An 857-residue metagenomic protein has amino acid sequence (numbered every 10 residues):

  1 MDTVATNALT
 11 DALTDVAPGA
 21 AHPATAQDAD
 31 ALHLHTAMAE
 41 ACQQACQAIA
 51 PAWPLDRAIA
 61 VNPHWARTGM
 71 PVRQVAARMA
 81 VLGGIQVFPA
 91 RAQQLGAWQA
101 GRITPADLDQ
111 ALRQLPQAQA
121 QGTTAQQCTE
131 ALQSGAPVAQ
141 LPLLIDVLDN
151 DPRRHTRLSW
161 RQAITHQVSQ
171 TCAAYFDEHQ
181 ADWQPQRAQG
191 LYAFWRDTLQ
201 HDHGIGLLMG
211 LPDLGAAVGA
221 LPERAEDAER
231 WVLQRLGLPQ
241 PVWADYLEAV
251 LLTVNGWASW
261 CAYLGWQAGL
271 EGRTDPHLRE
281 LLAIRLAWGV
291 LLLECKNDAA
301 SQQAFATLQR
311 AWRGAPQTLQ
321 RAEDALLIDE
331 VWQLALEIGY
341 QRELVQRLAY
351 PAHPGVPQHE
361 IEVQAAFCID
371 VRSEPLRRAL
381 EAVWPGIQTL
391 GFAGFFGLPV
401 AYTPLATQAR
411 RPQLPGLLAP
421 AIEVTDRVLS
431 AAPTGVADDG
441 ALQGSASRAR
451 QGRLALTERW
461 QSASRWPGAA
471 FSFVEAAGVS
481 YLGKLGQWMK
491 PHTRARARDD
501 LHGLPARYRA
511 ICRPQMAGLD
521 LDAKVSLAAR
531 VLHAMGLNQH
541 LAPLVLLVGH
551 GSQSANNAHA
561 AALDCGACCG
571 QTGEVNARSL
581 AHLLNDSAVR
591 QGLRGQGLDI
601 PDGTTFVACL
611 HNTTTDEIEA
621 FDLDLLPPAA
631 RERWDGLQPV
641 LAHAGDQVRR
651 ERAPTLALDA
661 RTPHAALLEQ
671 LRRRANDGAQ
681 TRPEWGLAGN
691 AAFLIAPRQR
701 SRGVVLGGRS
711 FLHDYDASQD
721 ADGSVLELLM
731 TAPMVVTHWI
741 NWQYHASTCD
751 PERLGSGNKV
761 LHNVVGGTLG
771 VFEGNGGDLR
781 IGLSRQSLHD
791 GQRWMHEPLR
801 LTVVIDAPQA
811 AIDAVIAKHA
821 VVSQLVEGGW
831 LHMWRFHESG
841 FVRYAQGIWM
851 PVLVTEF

Functional and structural regions predicted by a protein language model:
V4-V16: Compositionally biased, intrinsically disordered low-complexity segments enriched for polar/charged residues
V16-D439, Q443-A446: Long, charge-dense tracts
A21-A220, S259, A630-F857: Long, compositionally biased intrinsically disordered regions
Y350-V356, V531-G536, P543, N676-P683 (+1 more regions): Generic recognition of flexible, low-complexity loop/linker segments
V371-S373, Y402, G551-Q553, R698-S701 (+1 more regions): Short, glycine-/Ser/Thr-/acidic-enriched flexible segments
I387-G435, G503-L544, G549-W634, L706 (+1 more regions): Catalytic or ion-translocation cores adjacent to nucleophile or general acid/base/metal-coordination motifs in diverse
V428-L456, V589-D624, M734-G782: Conserved catalytic alpha/beta cores of large enzymes that bind or transform nucleotide phosphates and polynucleotides
P433-N538: Active-site cores of enzymes that catalyze phosphoryl transfer or operate on phosphate-rich substrates
